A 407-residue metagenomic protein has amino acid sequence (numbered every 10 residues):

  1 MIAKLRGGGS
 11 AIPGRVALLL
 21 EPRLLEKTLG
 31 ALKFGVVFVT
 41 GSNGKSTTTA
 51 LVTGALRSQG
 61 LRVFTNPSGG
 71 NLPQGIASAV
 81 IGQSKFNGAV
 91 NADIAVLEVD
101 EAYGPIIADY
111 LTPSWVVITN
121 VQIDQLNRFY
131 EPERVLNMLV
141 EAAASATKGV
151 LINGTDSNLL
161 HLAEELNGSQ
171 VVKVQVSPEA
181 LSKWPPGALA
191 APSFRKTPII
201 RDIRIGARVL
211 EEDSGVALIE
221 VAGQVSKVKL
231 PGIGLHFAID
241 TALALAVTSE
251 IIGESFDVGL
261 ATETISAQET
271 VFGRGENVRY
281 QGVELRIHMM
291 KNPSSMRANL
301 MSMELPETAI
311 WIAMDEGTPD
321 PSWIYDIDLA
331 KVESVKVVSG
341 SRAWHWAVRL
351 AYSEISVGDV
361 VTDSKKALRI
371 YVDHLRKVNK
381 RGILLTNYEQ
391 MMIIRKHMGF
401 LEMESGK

Functional and structural regions predicted by a protein language model:
M1-A3, G7-G14, A144, Q170 (+2 more regions): ATP-dependent carboxylate-amine ligase
M1-Q170: Phosphate-binding loop of NTP-binding sites
L25-L61, K229-P231, A244, T248-S249 (+3 more regions): A short, flexible N-terminal coil/short beta segment enriched in small residues
F34, Q122-Q281, V357: Acidic, Mg2+-coordinating active-site environments of NTP-dependent enzymes
V52, L56, I76-V80, T241-I251 (+1 more regions): Buried hydrophobic packing segments
S68-N71, N120-D124, V176-E179, D315-G317 (+2 more regions): Short, acidic/turn-prone active-site loops that include or flank metal/cofactor- and phosphate-binding residues
Q74-I76, Q125-P132, E179-G187, P321-S322 (+2 more regions): Short, charged, surface-exposed secondary-structure boundary motifs
P105, L126, L160-H161, L181 (+3 more regions): Glycine/Thr-rich phosphate-binding loops of Rossmann-like dinucleotide-binding domains
